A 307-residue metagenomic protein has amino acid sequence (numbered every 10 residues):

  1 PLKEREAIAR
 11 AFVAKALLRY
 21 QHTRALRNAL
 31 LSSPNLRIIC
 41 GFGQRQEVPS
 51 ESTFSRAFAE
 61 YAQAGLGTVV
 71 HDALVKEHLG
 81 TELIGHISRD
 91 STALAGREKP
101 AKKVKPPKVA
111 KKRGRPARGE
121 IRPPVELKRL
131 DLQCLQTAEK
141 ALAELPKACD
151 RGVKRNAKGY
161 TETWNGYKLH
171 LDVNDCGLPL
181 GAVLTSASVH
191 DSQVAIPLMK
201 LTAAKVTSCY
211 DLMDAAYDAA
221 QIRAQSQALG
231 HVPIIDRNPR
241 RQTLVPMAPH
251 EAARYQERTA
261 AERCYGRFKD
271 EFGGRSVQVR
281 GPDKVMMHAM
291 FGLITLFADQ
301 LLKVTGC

Functional and structural regions predicted by a protein language model:
P1-A14, L18: Basic, short loop/linker segments at the boundary and entry of helix-turn-helix/winged-helix-like folds
P1-E6, T161-E162, V279-H288: Structural motif
T23-F42, H78-L79: DNA-recognition alpha helix
E51-A228: Polybasic low-complexity intrinsically disordered regions
S186-V189, R237-R241: Short, acidic/turn-prone active-site loops that include or flank metal/cofactor- and phosphate-binding residues
L229-R237: Short hydrophobic/aromatic-enriched beta-strand-loop microsegments
Q242-P249: Short, charged, surface-exposed secondary-structure boundary motifs
E251-C307: Basic, amphipathic alpha-helical segments enriched in Lys/Arg and hydrophobic/aromatic residues
